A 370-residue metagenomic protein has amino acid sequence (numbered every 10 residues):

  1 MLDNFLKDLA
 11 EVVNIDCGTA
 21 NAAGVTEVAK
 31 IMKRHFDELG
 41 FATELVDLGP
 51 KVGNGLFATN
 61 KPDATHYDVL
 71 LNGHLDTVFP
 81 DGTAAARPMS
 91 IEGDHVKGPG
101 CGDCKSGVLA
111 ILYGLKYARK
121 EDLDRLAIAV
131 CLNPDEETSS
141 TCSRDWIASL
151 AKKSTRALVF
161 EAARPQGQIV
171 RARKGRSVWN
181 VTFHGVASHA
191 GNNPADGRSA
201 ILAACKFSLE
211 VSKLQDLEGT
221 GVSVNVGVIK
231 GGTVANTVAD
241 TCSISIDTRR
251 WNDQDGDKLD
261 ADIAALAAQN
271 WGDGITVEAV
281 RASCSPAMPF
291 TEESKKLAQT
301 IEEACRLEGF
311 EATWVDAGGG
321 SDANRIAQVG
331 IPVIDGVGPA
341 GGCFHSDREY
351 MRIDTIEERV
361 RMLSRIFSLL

Functional and structural regions predicted by a protein language model:
M1-P99, K120, C305, A323: Acidic/His- and Gly-rich active-site-bordering loop/insert found across diverse amide/peptide-bond hydrolases
C17, A162-P165, R171, N180-L370: Metal-dependent amide/peptide-bond hydrolase catalytic core, centered on the "pita-bread" metallohydrolase fold
D68-L70, V96, T155-V159, N180 (+1 more regions): Short glycine-aspartate micro-motif
L75-D76, H95, C131-S139, E161-R164 (+2 more regions): Acidic, glycine-rich active-site loops and adjacent beta-strand->loop/helix elements that engage anionic groups
F79, H95-L109, H189: Glycine/serine-rich anion-binding loops at beta->alpha junctions that coordinate negatively charged ligand groups
G82, E92-D94, G114-A129, V211-G221 (+1 more regions): Phosphate-handling active-site elements
C104-K174: Acidic/histidine-rich catalytic neighborhood of metal-dependent amide-processing enzymes
